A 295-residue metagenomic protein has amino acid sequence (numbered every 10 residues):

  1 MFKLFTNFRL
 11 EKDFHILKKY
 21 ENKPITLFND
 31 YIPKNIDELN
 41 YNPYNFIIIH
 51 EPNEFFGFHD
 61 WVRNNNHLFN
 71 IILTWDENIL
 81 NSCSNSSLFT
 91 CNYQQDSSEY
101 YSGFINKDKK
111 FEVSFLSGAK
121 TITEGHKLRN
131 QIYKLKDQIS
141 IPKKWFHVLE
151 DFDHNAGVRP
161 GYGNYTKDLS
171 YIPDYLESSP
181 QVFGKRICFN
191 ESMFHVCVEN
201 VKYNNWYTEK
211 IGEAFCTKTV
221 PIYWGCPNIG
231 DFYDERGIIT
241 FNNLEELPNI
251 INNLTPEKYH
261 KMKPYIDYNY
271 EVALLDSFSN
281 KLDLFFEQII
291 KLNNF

Functional and structural regions predicted by a protein language model:
M1-I49, D60-W145, F152, V158-F295: Pol beta-like nucleotidyltransferase catalytic core
P52-E54: Blade-loop segments of beta-propeller domains
